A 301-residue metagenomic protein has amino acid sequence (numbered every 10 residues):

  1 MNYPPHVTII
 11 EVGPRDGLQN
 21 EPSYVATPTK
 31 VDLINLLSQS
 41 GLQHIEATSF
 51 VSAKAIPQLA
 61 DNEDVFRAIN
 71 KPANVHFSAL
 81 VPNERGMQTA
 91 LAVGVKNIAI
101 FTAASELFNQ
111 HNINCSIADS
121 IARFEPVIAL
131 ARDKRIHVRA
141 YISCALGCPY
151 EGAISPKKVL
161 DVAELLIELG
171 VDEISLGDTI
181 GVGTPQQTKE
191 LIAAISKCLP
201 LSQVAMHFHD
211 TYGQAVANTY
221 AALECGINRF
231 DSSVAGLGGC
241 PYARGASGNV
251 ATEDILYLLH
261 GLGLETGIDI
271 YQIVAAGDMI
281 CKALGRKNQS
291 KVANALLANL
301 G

Functional and structural regions predicted by a protein language model:
M1-G301: Catalytic cores and adjacent flexible loops of soluble metabolic enzymes that perform enolate/carbanion chemistry on
